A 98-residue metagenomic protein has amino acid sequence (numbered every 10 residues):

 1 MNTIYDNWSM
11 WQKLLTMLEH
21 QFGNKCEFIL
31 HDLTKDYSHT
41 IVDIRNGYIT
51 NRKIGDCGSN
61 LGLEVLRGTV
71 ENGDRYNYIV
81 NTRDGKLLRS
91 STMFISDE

Functional and structural regions predicted by a protein language model:
M1-I4: Short regulatory/linker helices and ligand/cofactor-binding micro-motifs at input modules
D6-S9, G73: Short, low-complexity intrinsically disordered segments
W8-T16: Short amphipathic alpha-helical segments
S9, S38, T50, S59 (+2 more regions): Generic serine detector
M17, Q21-Y76: Structured interaction and signal-relay segments at domain junctions
V65-E98: Sensory/regulatory domains in signal-transduction proteins
